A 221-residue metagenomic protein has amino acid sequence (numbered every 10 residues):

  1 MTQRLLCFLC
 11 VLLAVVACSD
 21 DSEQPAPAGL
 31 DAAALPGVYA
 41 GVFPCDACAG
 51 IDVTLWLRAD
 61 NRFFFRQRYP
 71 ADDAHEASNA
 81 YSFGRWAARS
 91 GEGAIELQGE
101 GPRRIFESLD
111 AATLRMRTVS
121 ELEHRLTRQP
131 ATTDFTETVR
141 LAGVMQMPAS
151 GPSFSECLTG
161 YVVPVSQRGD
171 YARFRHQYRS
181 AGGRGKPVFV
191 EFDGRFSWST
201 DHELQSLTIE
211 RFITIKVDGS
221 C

Functional and structural regions predicted by a protein language model:
C18-S22: Bacterial signal peptide processing site
L30, L35-R62, L97-P102, P148-Y161: Short, solvent-exposed loop/hinge segments that bridge or flank secondary-structure elements
A49-S90, T118-E121: N-terminal glycine/threonine-rich, aromatic-flanked beta-hairpin/loop signature
P130-T133, P152-V188: Small beta-barrel nucleic-acid-binding modules, principally OB-folds
E137-P152, G194: Structural detector for short beta-strands of small beta-barrel domains
S180-H202: Flexible glycine-rich surface loops and low-complexity tracts that mediate binding to linear polymers
S197-C221: OB-fold/S1-family single-stranded nucleic acid-binding modules
